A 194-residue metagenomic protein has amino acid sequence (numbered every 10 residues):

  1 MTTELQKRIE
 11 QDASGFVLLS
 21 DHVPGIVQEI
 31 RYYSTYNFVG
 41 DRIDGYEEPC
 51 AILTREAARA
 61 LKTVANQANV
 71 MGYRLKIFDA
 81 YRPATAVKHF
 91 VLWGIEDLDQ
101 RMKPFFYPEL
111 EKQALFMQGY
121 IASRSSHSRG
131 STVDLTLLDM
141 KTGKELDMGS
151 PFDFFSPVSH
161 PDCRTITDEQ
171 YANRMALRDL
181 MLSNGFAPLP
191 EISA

Functional and structural regions predicted by a protein language model:
M1-A80, K88, L92-F105, E109-E191: Extracytoplasmic cell-surface/polysaccharide-interacting catalytic and binding patches
P83: Segments that shape or occlude catalytic/ligand-binding pockets
